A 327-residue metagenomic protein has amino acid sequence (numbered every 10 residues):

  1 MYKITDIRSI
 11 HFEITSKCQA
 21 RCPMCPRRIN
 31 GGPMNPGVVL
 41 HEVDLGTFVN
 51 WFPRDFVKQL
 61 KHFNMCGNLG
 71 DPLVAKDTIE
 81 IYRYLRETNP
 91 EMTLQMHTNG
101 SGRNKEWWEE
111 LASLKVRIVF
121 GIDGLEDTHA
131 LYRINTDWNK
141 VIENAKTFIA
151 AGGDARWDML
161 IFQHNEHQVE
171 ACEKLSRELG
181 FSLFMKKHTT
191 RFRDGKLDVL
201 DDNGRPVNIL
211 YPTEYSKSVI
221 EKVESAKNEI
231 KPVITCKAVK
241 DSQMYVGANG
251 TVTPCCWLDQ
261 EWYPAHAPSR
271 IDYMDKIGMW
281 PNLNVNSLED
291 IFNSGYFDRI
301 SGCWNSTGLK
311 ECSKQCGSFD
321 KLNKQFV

Functional and structural regions predicted by a protein language model:
M1-R117, L131, N135, N139 (+4 more regions): Conserved alpha-helical substructure of the radical SAM core
T5, E13, R28-G46, K58 (+2 more regions): Radical SAM enzyme [4Fe-4S]-AdoMet core and its adjacent flexible, acidic and glycine-rich loops/tails across
C18, C22-C25, C236, C255-C256 (+1 more regions): Short cysteine clusters
P23, D241, Q260-E261, G317 (+1 more regions): Mature cores of small secreted peptide/protein domains
N284-V327: Cysteine/selenocysteine-centered motifs that mediate thiol-based redox chemistry or coordinate metal-sulfur cofactors
